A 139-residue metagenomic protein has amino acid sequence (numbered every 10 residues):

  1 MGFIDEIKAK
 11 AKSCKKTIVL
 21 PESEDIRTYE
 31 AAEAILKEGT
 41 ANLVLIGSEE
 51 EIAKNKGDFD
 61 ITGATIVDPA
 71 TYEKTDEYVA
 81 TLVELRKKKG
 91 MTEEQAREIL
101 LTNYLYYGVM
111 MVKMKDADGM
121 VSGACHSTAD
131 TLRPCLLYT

Functional and structural regions predicted by a protein language model:
M1-S122: Contiguous, glycine/small-aliphatic-enriched amphipathic segments in soluble metabolic enzymes
C125: Glycine-/small-residue-rich beta->alpha transition segments that form the dinucleotide
D130-P134: Gly/Ser-rich helix-loop-strand patches that form or flank binding pockets for ribonucleotide-derived cofactors
Y138-T139: Conserved small/polar residues in nucleotide/adenosyl-binding loops
